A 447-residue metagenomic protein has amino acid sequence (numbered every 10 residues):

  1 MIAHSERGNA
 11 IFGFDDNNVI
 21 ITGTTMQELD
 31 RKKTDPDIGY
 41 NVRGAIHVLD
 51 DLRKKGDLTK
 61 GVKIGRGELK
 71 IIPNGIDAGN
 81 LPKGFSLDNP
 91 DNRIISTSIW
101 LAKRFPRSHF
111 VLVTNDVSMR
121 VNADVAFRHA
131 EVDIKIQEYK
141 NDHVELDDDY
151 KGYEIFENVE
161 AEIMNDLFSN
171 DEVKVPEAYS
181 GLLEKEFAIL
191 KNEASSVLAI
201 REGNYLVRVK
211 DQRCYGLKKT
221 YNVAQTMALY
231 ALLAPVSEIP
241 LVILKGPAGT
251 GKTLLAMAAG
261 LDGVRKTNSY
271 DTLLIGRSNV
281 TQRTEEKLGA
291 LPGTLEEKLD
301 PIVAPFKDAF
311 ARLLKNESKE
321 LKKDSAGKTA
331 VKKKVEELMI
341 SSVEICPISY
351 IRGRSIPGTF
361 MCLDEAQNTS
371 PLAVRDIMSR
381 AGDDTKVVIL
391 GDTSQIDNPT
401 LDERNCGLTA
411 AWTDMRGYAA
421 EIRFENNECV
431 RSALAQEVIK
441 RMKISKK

Functional and structural regions predicted by a protein language model:
I2-V111, V117-C214, A435: Active-site-proximal, substrate-binding regions of enzyme catalytic domains and RNA-binding/basic surfaces
H4-E6, V335, M339-D376: Conserved RecA-like ASCE ATPase "motif II neighborhood" in helicase/translocase motors
N18, D271, M339-V343, P357-F360 (+1 more regions): Loop/turn-to-beta-strand initiation segments
L217-P240: N-terminal pre-P-loop "Q-motif" helix
L244-G246: Hydrophobic anchor at the beta1->P-loop junction of P-loop NTPases
G249: Walker A (P-loop) phosphate-binding loop of P-loop NTPases
T253-K333, N398-G417: Conserved P-loop
V388-K440: ASCE P-loop NTPase helicase motor core
